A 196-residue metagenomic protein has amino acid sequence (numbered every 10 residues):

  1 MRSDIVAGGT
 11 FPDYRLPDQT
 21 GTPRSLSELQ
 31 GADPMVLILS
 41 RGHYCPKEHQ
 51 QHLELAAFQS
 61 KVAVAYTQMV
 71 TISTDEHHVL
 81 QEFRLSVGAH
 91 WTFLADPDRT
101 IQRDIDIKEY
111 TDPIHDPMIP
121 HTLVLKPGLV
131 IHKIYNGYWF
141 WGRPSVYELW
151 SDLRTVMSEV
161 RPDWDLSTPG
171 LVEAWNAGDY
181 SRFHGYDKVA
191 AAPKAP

Functional and structural regions predicted by a protein language model:
M1-P196: Chalcogenol-based redox active-site neighborhoods
